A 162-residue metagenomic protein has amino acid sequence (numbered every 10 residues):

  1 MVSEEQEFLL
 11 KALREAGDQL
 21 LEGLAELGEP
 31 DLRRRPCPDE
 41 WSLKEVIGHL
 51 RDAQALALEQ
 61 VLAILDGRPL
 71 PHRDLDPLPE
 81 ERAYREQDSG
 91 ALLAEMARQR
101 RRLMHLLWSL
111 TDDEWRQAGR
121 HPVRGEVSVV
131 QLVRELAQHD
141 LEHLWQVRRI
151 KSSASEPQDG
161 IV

Functional and structural regions predicted by a protein language model:
M1-E29, D52, L56-A63, R134-Q138: Alpha-helical bundle segments that constitute or directly flank the non-heme di-iron/ferroxidase center
V2-E5, E40, L78-L92, V123-Q131: Acidic/His metal-coordination segments adjacent to aromatic residues that form catalytic metal sites in metalloenzymes
F8, H49, A91: Conserved aromatic-histidine-acidic binding/catalytic patches
A12, A16, P79-Q117, L136: Acidic/histidine-rich alpha-helical segments that form the ligand environment of transition-metal centers
E22, E26, A63, R98-H105 (+2 more regions): A generic structural signal for well-ordered alpha-helical segments enriched in polar/charged residues
L24, D74-P77, T111: Short, small-residue-rich loop/turn micro-motifs
P30-R35, D88-L92: Short helix-to-loop capping/linker segments positioned immediately adjacent to catalytic or ligand/cofactor-binding
R33-D76, M104, R116-V162: Short, contiguous alpha-helical
